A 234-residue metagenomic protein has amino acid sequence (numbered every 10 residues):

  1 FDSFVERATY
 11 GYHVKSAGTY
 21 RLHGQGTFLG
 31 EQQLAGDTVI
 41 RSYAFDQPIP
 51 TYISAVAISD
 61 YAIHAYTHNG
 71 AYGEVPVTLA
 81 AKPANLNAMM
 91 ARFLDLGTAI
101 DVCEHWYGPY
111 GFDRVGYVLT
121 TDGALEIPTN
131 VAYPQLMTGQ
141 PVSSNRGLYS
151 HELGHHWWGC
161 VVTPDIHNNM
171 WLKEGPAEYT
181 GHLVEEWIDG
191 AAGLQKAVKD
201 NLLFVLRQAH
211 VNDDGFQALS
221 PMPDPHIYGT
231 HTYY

Functional and structural regions predicted by a protein language model:
F1-S59: Extended, low-hydrophobicity, Ser/Thr/Pro/Gly-biased non-transmembrane segments
E6-A8, V39-P50, S54-A57, R92-A99 (+2 more regions): Alpha-helical structural motif
Y12, V39-S42, D60-H156, C160-M170 (+3 more regions): Juxtacatalytic substrate-recognition/specificity segment
A17-T19, Q135-L136, V184: Short loop segments at secondary-structure junctions
T19, P50-Y52, L86, W106-Y110 (+3 more regions): Short secondary-structure junctions and interdomain/linker hinges
Y20-Q25, P109-V115, D165-I166, I188-A197: Acidic/polar loop patches that form or flank catalytic/metal-binding clefts of enzymes that bind anionic ligands
T51, A124-T129, V184-A191: Secretory-pathway/luminal and periplasmic proteins that interact with or process carbohydrate-rich
E174, E178-Y234: Acidic/His/Gly-enriched intrinsically disordered linker/tail segments that often contain short helix/coil "MoRF-like"
